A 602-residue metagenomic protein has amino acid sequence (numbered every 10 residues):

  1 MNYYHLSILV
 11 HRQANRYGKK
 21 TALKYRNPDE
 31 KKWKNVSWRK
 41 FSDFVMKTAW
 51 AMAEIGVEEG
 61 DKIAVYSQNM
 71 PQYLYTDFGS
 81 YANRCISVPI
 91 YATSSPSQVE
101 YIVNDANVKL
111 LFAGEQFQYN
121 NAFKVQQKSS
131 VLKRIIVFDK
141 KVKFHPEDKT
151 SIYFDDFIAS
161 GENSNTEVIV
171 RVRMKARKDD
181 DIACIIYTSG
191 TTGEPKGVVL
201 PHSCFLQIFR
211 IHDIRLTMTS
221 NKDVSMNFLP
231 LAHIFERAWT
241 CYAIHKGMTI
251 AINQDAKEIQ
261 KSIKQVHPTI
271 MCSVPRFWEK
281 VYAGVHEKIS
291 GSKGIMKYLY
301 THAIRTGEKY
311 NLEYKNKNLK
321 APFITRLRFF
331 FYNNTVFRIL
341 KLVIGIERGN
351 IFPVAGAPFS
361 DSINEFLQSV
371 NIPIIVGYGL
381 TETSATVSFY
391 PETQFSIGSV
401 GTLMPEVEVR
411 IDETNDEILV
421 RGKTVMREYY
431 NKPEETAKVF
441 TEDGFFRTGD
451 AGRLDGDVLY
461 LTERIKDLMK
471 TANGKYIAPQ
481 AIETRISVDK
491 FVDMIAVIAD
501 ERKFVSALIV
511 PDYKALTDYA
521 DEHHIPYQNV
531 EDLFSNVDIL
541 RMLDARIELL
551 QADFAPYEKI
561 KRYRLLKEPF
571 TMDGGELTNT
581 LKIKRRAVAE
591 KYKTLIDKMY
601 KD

Functional and structural regions predicted by a protein language model:
L9-V10, A82-S160, M542: Structural core segment of the AMP-binding/adenylate-forming
K19-T21, E162-Y187, E194, M218-V224: Conserved pre-ATP/AMP-binding loop-to-beta segment of ANL
L23-M70, D77-F78, S95-E100, Y153-D156 (+1 more regions): Conserved AMP-binding/adenylate-forming core of the ANL superfamily
N35-R39, K175, A183-F209: Conserved AMP-binding A3 loop
S94-K124, I208-M226, A256-I270, V343: Conserved ATP-dependent adenylate/AMP-binding module captured primarily in the ANL superfamily
L206-V224, L231-F330, N334-F337, R348: Conserved AMP-binding/adenylation subdomain of ANL enzymes
L403-E406, R410-D412, E417-T471: Conserved ATP-binding/catalytic segment of the ANL
M494-V497, K503, L540, D544-D602: Conserved C-terminal "lid"/linker of ANL adenylate-forming enzymes
